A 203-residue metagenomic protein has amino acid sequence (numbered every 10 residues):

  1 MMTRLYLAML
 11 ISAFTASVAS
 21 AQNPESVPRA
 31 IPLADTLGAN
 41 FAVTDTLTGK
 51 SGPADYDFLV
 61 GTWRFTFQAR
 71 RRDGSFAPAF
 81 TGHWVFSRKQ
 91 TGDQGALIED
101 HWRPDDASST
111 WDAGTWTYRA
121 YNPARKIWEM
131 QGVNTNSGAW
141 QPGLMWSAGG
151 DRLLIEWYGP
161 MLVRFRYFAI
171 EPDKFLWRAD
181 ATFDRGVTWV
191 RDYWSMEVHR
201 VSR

Functional and structural regions predicted by a protein language model:
T3, Q22-F80, V201-R203: Amphipathic/hydrophobic helical signal segments and adjacent flexible N-terminal regions that mediate secretion
Y6-S17: Bacterial N-terminal signal peptides
F41, T46-G49, R64-R166: Central antiparallel beta-sheet cores of small beta-barrel/beta-sandwich binding domains
Y56-L59, W128, W177: Tryptophan-centric aromatic hotspots in well-structured domains and transmembrane helices
V60, A79-T81, G95, P172-K174 (+1 more regions): A general secondary-structure signal for short beta-strands and their flanking turns/coil in non-transmembrane regions
G149, E171-D173, S202: Residue-level recognition of beta-strand termini and adjacent short loop/turns
R164-R178: Short cationic/low-complexity microdomains
D180-R203: Edge beta-strand at a domain terminus
